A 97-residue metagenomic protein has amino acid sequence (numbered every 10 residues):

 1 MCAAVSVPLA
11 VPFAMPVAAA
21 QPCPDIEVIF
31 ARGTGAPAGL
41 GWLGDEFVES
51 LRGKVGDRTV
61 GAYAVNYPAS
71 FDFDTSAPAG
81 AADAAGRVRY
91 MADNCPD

Functional and structural regions predicted by a protein language model:
M1-V7: Sec-dependent N-terminal signal peptides
V7-I26: C-terminal region of N-terminal signal peptides and the immediate post-cleavage residues of exported proteins
C23-P96: Active-site catalytic motif of lipid deacylating hydrolases and related acyltransferases
